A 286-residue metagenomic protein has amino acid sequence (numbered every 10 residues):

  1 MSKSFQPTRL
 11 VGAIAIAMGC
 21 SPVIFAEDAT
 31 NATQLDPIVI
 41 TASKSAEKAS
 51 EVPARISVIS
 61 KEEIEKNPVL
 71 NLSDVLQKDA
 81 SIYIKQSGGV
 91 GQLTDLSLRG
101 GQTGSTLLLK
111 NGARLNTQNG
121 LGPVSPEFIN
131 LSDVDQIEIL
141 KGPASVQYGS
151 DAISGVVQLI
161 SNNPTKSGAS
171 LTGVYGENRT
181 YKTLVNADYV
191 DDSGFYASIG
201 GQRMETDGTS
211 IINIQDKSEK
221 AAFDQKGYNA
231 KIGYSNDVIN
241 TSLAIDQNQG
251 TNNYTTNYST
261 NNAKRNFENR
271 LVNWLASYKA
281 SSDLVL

Functional and structural regions predicted by a protein language model:
M1-N67, S73-Q77, D188-Y189, K226-Y228 (+2 more regions): N-terminal Sec signal peptide and the immediately downstream disordered periplasmic leader that contains the TonB box
N31-T33, S81-Q92, R114, L121-G122 (+1 more regions): Short, glycine-/polar-rich solvent-exposed loops and beta-turns at beta-strand/coil boundaries
D36, T94, G155, A169 (+3 more regions): Hydrophobic, lipid-facing positions within transmembrane beta-strands of outer-membrane proteins
S73, Q77-A113, D135: Extracytoplasmic beta-strand/coil segments of soluble accessory domains associated with Gram-negative outer-membrane
G100, S161, Y189, Y234-N236 (+1 more regions): Residue-level signature of outer-membrane beta-barrel architecture
A113-K141: Short acidic/polar hinge/loop motifs at secondary-structure boundaries that mediate gating or recognition
Q158, K166-S167, V174, N186-F267: Periplasmic-side early beta-strands and strand-to-turn transitions of outer-membrane beta-barrels
N266-L286: Replace "related TpsB outer-membrane translocases also match" with "some related outer-membrane beta-barrels such as
